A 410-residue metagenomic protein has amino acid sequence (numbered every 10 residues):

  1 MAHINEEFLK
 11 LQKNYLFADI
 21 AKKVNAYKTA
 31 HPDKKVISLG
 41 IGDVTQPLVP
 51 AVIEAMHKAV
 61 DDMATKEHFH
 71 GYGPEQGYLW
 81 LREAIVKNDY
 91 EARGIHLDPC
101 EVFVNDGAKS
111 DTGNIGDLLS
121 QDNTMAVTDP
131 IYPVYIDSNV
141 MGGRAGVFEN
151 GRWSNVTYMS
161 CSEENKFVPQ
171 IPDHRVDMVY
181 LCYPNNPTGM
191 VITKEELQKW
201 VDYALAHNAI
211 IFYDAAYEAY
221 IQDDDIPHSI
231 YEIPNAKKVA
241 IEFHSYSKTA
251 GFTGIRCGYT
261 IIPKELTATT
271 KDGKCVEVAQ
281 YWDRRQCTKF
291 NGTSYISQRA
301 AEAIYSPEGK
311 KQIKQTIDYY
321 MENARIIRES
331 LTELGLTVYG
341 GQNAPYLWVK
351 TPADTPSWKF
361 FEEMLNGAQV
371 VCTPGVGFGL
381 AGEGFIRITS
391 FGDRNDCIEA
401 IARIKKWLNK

Functional and structural regions predicted by a protein language model:
A2-D106, I304-E308, K410: N-terminal small-domain helix-loop-helix segment of the aminotransferase-like
P47, Y320-M321, L334-G367: Conserved PLP-binding catalytic core of the aspartate aminotransferase-like
T65-Y203, E218-I233: Conserved core of the PLP fold type I
K87, E91, I95, D354 (+3 more regions): PLP-dependent enzyme catalytic core of the Aspartate aminotransferase-like
N123, A206-A209, K237-K238: A short helix->loop->beta-strand "cap" motif at the edges of active sites that frequently abuts
V140, E149, E232-D318, R325 (+1 more regions): Conserved core segment of the aminotransferase class I/II
Q298, E302, I317-R328, V338-K350 (+1 more regions): Conserved glycine-rich beta-strand-loop-beta hairpin in the small C-terminal domain of fold type I
